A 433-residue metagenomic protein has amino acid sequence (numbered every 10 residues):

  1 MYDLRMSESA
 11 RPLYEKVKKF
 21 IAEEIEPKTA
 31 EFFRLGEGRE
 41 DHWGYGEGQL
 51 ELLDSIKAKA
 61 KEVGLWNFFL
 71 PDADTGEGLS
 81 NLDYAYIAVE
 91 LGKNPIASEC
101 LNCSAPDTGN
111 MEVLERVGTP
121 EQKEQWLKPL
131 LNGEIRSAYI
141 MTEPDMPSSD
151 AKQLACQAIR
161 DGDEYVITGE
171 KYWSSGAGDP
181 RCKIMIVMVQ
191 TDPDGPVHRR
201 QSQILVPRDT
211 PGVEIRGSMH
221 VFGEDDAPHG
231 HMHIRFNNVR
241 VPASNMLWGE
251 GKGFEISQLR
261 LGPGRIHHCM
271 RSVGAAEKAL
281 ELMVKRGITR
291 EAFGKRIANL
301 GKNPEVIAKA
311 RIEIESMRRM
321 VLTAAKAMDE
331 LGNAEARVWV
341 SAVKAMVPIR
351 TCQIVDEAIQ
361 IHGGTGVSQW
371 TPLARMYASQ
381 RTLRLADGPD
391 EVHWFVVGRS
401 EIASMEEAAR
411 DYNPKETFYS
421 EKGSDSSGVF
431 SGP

Functional and structural regions predicted by a protein language model:
M1-I96, S104, V117-Q122, P129-E134 (+4 more regions): Alpha-helical interface subdomain recognition
G76-L79, I215, N245-E250: Cytochrome P450 core scaffold surrounding the K-helix E-X-X-R motif and the conserved "meander" helix-loop region
L79-N81, S149-K152, A177-C182, P196-R200 (+2 more regions): Short glycine/proline-enriched turns and hinge-like loops at secondary-structure junctions
L101-E121, D150: N-terminal glycine-rich flavin-associated loop
G133-T142, M188: A short, Trp-centered hydrophobic/proline-enriched beta-strand micro-motif
Q153, P211-R240: Flexible, small-/acidic-enriched active-site or ligand-binding loops
A155-Q157: Short, surface-exposed charged micro-motifs
D163-E164, T168-R216: A short core secondary-structure module
